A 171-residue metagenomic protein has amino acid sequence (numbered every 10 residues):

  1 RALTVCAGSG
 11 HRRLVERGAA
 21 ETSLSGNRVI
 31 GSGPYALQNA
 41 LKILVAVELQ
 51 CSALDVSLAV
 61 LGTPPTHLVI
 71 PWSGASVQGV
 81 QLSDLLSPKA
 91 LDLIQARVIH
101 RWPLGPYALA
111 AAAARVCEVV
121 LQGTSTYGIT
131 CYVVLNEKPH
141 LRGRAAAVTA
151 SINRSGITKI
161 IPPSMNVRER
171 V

Functional and structural regions predicted by a protein language model:
R1-K42: Rossmann-like NAD(P)(H) cofactor-binding subdomain of soluble oxidoreductases
A46-V171: Long, compositionally biased stretches enriched for glycine and/or charged residues
